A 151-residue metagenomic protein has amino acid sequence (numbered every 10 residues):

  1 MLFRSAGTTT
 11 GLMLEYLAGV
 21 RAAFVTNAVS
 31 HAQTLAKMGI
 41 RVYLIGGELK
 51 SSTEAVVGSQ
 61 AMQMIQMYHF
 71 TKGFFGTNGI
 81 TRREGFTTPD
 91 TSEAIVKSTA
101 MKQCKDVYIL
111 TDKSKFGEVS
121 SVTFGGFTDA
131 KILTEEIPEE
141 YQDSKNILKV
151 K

Functional and structural regions predicted by a protein language model:
S5-T8, N27: Glycine-rich beta-strand-to-loop/alpha-helix junction loops that act as flexible
T9-M13, F116-V119: Short glycine/serine/threonine-rich phosphate/pyrophosphate-binding segments that cradle anionic phosphate groups
L14-E15, A36: A short local structural element in Rossmann-fold oxidoreductases
A23-V25, V29-K151: Conserved phosphate- and dinucleotide-binding cores of soluble alpha/beta proteins, encompassing both enzyme active
